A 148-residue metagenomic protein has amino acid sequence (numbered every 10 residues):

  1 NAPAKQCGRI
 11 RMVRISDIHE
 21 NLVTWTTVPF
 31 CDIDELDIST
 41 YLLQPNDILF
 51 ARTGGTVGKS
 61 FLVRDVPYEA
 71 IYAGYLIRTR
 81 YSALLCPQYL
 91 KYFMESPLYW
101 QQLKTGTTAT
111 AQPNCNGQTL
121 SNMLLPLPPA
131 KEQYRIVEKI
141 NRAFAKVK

Functional and structural regions predicted by a protein language model:
N1-A2, S16-P45: Sequence-specific dsDNA recognition surfaces
N1-M12: Extended boundary segments
R11-N21, L42-K59, Y72, L76 (+2 more regions): Short Ser/Thr-interspersed hydrophobic loop/turn segments at strand-loop and sheet-helix junctions that line or gate
D37-I38, V66, T110: A structural connector/turn signal
F61-D65: Short beta-strand-centered aromatic/proline hotspots
E69-I77, L85-Q88, T108-L127: A short glycine-rich beta-alpha junction/loop motif
C86-F93, E132, K139: Short amphipathic alpha-helical coupling segments at ligand-binding clamshell hinges and other catalytic/signaling
Q101-Q102, T119-K148: Amphipathic alpha-helical coiled-coil/heptad-repeat segments
